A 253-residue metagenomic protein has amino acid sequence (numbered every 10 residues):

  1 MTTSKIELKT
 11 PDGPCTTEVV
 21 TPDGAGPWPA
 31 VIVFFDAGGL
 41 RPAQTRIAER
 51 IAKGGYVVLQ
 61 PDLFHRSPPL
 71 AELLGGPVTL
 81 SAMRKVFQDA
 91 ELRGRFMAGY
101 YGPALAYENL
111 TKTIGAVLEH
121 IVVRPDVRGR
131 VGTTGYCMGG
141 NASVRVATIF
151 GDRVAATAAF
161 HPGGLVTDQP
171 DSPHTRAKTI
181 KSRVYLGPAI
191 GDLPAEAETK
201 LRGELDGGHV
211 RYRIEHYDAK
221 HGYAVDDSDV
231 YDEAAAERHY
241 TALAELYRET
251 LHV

Functional and structural regions predicted by a protein language model:
M1-V253: N-terminal cap/leader regions of alpha/beta-hydrolase-fold enzymes, predominantly small-molecule hydrolases
